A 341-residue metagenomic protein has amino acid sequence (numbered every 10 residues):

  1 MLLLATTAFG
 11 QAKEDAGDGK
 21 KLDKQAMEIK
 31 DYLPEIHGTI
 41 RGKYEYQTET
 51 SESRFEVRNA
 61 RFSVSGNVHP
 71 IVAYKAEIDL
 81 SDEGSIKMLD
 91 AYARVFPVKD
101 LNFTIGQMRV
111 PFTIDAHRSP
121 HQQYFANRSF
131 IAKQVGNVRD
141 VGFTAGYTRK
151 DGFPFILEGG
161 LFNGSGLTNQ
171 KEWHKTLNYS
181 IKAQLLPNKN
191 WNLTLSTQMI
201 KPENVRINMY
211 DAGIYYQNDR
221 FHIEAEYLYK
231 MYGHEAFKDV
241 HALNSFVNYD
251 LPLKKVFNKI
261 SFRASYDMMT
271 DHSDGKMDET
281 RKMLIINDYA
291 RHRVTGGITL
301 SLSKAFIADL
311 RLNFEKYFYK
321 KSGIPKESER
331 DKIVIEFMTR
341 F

Functional and structural regions predicted by a protein language model:
L3-R41, F341: N-terminal periplasmic/intermembrane-space "pro-region" immediately following the signal or transit peptide
K13, T48-S51, H69, Y92-F96 (+2 more regions): Outer-membrane beta-barrel pore domains
D18-L22, I105, D309, F314: Generic N-terminal leader/processing signal
K24-G166, K175-L177, A183-N192, F246-N248 (+2 more regions): Outer membrane beta-barrel
A132, Q170, I285: Charge-dense, low-complexity intrinsically disordered segments
Q134, E172, A236: Glycine- and other small-residue-rich loops at beta-strand/loop junctions that grip anionic moieties
Q170-T176, V240: Interfacial loop-to-helix transition and helix-capping segments at the boundaries of transmembrane helices
